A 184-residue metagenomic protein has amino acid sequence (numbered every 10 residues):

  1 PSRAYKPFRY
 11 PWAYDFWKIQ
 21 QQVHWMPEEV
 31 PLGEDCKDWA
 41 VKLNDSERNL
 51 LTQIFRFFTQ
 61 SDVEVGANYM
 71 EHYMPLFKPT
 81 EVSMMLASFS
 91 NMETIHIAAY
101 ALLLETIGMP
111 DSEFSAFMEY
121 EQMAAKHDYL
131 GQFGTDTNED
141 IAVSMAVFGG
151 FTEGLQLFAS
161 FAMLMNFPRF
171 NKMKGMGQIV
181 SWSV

Functional and structural regions predicted by a protein language model:
P1-V184: Non-heme di-metal
